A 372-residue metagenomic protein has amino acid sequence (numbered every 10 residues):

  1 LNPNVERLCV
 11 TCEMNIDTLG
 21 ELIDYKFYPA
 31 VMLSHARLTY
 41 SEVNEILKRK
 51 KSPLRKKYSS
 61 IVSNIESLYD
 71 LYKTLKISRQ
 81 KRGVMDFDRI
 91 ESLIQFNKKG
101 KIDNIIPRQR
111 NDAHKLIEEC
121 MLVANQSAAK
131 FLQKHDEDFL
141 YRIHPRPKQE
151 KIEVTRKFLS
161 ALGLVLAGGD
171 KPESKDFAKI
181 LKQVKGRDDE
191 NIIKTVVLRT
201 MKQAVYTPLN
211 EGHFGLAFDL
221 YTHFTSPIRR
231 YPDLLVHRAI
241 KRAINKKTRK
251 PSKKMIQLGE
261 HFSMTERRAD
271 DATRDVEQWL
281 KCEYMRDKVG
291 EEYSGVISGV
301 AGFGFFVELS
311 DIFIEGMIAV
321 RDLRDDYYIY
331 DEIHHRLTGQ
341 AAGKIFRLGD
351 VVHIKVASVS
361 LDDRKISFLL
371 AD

Functional and structural regions predicted by a protein language model:
L1-R324, G349, K355-L369: Electropositive polyanion-binding surfaces
K288-E291, Y327-I354: Short nucleic-acid-contacting surface segments enriched for D/E, G, S/T with interspersed K/R
